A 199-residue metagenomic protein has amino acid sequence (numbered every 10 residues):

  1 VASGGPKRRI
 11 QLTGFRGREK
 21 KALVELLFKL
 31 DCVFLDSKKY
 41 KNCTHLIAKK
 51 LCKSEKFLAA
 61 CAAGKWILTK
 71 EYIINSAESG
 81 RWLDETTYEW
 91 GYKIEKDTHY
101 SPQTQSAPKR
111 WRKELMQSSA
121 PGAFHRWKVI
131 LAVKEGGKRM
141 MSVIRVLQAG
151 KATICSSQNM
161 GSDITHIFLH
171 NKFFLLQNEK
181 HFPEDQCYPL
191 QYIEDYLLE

Functional and structural regions predicted by a protein language model:
A2-G4, K38, L51-K128, A132 (+1 more regions): BRCT (BRCA1 C-terminal) phosphopeptide-binding modules in DNA damage response/checkpoint, repair, replication
P6, Q11-K49: The feature marks the first
